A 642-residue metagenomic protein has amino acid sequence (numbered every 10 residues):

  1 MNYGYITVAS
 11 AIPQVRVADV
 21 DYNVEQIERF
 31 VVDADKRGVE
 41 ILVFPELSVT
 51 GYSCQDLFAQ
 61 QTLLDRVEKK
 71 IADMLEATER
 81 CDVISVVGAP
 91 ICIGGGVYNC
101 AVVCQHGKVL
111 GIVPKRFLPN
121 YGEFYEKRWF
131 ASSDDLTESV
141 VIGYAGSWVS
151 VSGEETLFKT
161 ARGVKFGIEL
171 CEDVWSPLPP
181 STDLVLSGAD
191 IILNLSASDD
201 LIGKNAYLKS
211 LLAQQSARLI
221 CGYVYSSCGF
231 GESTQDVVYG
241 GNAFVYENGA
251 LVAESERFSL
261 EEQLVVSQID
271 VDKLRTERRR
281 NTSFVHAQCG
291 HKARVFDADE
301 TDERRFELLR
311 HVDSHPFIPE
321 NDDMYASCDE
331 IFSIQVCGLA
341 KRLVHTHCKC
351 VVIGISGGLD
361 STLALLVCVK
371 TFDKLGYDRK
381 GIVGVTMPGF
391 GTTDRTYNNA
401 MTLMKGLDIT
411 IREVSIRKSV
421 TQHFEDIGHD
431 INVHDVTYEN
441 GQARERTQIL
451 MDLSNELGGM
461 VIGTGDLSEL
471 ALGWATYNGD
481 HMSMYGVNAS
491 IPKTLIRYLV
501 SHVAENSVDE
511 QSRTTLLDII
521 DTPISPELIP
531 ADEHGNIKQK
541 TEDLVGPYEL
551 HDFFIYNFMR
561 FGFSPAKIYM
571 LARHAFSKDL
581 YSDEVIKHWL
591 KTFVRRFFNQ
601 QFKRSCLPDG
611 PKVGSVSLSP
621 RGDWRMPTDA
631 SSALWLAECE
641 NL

Functional and structural regions predicted by a protein language model:
M1-V352, K370-R379, I411: Enzyme catalytic cores with a strong preference for nitrogen-chemistry domains
N23, R162, I220-C221, S233 (+3 more regions): ATP/NTP-dependent adenylation/nucleotidyl-transfer catalytic domains that generate, transfer, or process NMP-activated
